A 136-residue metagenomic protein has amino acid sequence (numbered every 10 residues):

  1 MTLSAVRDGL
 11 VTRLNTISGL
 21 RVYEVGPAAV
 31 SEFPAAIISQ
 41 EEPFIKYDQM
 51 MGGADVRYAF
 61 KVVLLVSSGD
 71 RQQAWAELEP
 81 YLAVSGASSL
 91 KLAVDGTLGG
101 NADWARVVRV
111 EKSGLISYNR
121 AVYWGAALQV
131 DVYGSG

Functional and structural regions predicted by a protein language model:
M1-E32, E42-G136: Charged, amphipathic alpha-helical segments and their flanking helix caps
